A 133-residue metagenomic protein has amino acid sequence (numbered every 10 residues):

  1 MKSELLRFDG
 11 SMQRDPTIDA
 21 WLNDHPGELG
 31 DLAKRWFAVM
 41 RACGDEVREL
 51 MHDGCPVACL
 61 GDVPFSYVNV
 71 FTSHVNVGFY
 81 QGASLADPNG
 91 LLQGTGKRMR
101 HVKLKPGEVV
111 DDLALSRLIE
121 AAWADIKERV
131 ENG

Functional and structural regions predicted by a protein language model:
M1-G133: Charge-dense, helix-prone N-terminal extensions
